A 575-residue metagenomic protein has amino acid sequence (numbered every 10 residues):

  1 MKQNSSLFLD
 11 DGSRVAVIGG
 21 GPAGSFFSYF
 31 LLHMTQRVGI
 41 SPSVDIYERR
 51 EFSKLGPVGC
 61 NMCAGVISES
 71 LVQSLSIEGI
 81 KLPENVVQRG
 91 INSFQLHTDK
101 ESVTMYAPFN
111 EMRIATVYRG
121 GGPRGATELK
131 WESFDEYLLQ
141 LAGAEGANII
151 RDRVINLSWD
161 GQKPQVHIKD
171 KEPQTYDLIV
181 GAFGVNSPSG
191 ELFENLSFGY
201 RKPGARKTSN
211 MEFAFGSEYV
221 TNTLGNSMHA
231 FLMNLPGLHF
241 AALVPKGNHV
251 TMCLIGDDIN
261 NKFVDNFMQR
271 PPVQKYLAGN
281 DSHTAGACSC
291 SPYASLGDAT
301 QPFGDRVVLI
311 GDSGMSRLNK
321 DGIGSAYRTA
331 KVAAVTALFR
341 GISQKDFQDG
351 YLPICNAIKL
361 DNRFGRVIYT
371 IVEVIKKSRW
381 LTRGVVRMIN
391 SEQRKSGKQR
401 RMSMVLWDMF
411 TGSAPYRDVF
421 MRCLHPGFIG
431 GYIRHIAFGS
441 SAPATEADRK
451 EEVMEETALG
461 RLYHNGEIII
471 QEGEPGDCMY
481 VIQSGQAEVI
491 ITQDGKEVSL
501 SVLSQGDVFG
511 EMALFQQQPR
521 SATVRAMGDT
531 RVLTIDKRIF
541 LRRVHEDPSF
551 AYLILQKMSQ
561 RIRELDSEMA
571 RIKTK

Functional and structural regions predicted by a protein language model:
F30-H33, Q140-L277: Predominantly flavin-linked oxidoreductase catalytic cores and closely associated redox partners
L32-C60: Glycine-rich FAD pyrophosphate-binding loop
E51-E101: N-terminal FAD cofactor-binding segment of flavoenzymes
C63-V66, E111-Q140, P188, M211 (+1 more regions): Short beta-strand to alpha-helix junction loop
V87, A126, N156, P173 (+1 more regions): FAD/FMN-dependent oxidoreductases across multiple families
L338-D448: C-terminal helical "tail/cap" subdomain of flavin- and related membrane-associated enzymes
P443-T492: Regulatory nucleotide-sensing modules
I468, S501-L555, R563: Cyclic-nucleotide recognition modules
